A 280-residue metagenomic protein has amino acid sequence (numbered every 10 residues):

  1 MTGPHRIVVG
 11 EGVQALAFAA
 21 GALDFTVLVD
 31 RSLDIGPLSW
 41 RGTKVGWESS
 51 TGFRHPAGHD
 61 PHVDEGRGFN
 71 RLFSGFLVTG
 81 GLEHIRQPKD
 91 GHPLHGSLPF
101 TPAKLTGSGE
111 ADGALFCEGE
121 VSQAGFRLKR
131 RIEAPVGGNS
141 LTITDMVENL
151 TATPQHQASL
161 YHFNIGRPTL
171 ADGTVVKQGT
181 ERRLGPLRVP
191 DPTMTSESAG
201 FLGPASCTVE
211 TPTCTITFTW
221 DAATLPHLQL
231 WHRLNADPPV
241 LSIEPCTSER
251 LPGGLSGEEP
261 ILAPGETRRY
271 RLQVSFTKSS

Functional and structural regions predicted by a protein language model:
M1-T142, T153-A158, N164-S280: Surface-exposed acidic/polar loop and edge beta-strand patches at domain peripheries
